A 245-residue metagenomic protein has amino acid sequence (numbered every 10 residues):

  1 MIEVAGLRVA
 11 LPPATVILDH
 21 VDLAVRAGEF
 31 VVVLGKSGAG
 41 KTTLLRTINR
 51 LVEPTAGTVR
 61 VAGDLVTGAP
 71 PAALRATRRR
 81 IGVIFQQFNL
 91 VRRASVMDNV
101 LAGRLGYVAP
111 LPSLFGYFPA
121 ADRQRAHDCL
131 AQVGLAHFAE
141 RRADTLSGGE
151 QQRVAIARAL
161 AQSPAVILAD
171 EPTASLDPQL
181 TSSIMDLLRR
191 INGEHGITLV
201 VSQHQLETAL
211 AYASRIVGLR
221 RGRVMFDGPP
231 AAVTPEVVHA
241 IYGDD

Functional and structural regions predicted by a protein language model:
N49: Helix-to-loop junction immediately C-terminal to a conserved catalytic motif
L65, V108-H137: Conserved ABC ATPase "signature" region
V66-G82, P112-A120, V233: ABC ATPase NBD coupling module
R142-L146, E150: Conserved ABC ATPase signature
S163: Conserved catalytic motifs of ABC-family nucleotide-binding domains
I167-D170: Catalytic Walker B motif of ABC-type/P-loop ATPase nucleotide-binding domains
Q203-H204: H-loop/switch region of ABC-family ATPase nucleotide-binding domains
